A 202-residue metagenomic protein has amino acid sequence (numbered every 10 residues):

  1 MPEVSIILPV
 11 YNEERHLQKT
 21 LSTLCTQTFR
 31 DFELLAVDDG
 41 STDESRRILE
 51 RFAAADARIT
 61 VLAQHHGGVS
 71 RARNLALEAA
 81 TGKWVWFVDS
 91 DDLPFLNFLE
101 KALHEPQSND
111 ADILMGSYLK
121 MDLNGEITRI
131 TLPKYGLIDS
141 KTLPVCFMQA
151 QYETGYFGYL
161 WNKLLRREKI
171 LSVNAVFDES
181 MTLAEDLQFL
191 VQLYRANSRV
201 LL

Functional and structural regions predicted by a protein language model:
P2-S5, E33, Q188: Cell-envelope/extracellular polymer assembly enzymes that use nucleotide-activated donors
S5-L8, L35-A36, A63: Short hydrophobic beta-strand elements that form part of the catalytic alpha/beta core underpinning NDP-sugar/donor
N12-T26: Short, well-formed alpha-helical segments that are part of the catalytic scaffolds of diverse glycosyltransferases
R15-Q18, D43-R51, L93, N97: Acidic helix N-cap motif at the loop->helix transition within catalytic regions of sugar-transfer enzymes
T23, D38-R47, H66, D89: A conserved acidic beta->alpha catalytic loop
Q64-A80, S90-L93: Glycine-rich, basic loop-to-helix element that forms the pyrophosphate-binding segment of sugar-nucleotide handling
V69, S90-L201: Donor-binding/catalytic cores of nucleotide-activated saccharide and glycerol-phosphate transferases/polymerases
V85: Short aromatic/hydrophobic "clamp" motif used to bind/position activated sugar donors
